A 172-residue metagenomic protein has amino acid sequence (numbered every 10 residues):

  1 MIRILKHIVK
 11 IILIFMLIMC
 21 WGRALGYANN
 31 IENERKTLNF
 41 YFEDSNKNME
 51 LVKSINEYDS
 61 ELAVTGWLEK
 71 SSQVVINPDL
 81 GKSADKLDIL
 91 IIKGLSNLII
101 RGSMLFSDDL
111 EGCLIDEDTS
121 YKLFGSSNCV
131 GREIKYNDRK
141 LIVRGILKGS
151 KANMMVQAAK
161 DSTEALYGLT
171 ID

Functional and structural regions predicted by a protein language model:
M1-L25: N-terminal Sec/SRP start-transfer signal
A24-N77: Membrane-proximal extracellular/periplasmic loop immediately following the first transmembrane helix
F40, C113-I115: Short hydrophobic beta-strand segments
N46-E50, S83, D108-E111, S150-A158 (+1 more regions): Solvent-exposed, non-transmembrane alpha-helical starts
L68-D108: The feature marks short, hydrophobic/small-residue-biased sequence motifs that occur predominantly
G94-R101, E117-D172: Mid-to-C-terminal secondary-structure elements that act as membrane-proximal/extracytoplasmic interface segments
E111-G112, E133: A residue-level structural signature of the nucleotidyltransferase/glycosyltransferase Rossmann-like core
